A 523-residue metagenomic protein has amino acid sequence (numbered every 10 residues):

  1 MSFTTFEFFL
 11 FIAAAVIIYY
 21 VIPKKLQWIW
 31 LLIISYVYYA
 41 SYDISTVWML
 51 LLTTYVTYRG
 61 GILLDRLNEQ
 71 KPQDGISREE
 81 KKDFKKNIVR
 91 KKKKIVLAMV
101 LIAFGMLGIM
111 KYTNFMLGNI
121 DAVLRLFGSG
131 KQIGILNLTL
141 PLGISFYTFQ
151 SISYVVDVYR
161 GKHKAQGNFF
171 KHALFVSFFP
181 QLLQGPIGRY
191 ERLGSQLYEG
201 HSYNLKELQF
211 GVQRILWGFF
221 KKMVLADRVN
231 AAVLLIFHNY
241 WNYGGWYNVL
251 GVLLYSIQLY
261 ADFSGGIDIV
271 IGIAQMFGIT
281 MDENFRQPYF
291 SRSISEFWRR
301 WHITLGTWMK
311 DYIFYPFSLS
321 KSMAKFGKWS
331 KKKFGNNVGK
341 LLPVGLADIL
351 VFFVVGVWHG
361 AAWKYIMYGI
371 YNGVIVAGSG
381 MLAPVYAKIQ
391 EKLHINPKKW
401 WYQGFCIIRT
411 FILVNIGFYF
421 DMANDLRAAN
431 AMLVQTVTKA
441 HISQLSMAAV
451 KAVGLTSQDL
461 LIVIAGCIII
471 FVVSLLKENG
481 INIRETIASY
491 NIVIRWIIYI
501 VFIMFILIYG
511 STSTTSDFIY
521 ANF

Functional and structural regions predicted by a protein language model:
M1-N522: Membrane-embedded transmembrane alpha-helical bundles that form the catalytic cores of multi-pass lipid-modifying
